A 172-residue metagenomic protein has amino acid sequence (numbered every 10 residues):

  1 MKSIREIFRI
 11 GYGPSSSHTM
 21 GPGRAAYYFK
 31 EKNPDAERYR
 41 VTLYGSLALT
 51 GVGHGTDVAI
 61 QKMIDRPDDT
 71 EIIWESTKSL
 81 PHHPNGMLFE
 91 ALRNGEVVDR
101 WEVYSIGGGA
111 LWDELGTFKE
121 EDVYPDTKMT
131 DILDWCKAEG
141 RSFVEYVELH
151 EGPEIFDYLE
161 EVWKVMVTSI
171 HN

Functional and structural regions predicted by a protein language model:
M1-G11, R40-T42: Short, hydrophobic/aliphatic alpha-helical segments
F8-A26: Conserved phosphate/anionic-ligand binding catalytic regions in large, soluble enzymes, centered on
Y12-S15, S46, T50, G152 (+1 more regions): Hydrophobic alpha-helical scaffolding
P22-F29, I60, I64: Buried hydrophobic packing segments
F29-R40: Phosphate-handling active-site elements
R38-E75, P84: A structural-propensity feature for long, helix-poor, extended segments
T70-N172: C-terminal regulatory domains involved in ligand/effector binding and gene-expression control
